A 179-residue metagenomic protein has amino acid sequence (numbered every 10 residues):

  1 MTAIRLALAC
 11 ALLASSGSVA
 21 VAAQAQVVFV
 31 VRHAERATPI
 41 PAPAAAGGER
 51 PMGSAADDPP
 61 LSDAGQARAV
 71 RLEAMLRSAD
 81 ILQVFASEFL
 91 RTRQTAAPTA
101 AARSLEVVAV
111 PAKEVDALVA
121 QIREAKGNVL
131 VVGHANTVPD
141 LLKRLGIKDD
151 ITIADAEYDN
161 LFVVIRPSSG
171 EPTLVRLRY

Functional and structural regions predicted by a protein language model:
M1-R5: Positively charged n-region of N-terminal signal peptides that target proteins for export
A7-G17: Bacterial N-terminal signal peptides
A22-K126, V138-D140, R144-Y179: Active-site-proximal alpha-helix that buttresses catalytic centers in soluble enzyme cores
H134: Conserved alpha/beta-hydrolase "nucleophile elbow" surrounding the catalytic nucleophile
